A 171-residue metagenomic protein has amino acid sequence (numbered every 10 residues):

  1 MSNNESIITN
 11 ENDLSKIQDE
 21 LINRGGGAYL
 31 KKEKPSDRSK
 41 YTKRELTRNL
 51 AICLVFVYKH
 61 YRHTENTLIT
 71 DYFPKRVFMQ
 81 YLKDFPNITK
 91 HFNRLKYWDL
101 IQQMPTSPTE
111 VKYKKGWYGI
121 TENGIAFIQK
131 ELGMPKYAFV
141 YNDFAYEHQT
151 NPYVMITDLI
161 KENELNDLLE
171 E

Functional and structural regions predicted by a protein language model:
M1-S36, K40: N-terminal cysteine/histidine-rich coordination modules
L14, Q18-I22, Q103, N166 (+1 more regions): Long, low-complexity intrinsically disordered regions enriched in Ser/Thr/Pro/Gly
L14-I17, R48-L50, K75, I88 (+2 more regions): Short amphipathic alpha-helical segments that mediate assembly, nucleic-acid/protein binding, or membrane association
G25-P86: Short amphipathic alpha-helical interface segments
L82-D99, Q103: Short amphipathic alpha-helical interaction segments
P105-W117: Short, Lys/Arg-rich nucleic-acid/phosphate-binding segment
K115-L159: Short, amphipathic alpha-helical interaction segments positioned at domain boundaries
M155-E171: Intrinsically disordered, low-complexity terminal/linker regions enriched in Pro/Ser/Gly and acidic residues
